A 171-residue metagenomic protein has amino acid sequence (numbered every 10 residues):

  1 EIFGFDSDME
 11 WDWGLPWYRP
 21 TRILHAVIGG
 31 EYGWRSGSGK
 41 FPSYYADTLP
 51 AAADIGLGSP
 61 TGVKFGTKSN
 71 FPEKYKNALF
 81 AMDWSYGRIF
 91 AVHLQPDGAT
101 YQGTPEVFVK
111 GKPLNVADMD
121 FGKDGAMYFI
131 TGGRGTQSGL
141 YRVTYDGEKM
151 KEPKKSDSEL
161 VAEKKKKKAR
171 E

Functional and structural regions predicted by a protein language model:
E1-E171: Beta-propeller domains with acidic blade repeats across secreted/periplasmic ectodomains and cytosolic WD/CNH propellers
